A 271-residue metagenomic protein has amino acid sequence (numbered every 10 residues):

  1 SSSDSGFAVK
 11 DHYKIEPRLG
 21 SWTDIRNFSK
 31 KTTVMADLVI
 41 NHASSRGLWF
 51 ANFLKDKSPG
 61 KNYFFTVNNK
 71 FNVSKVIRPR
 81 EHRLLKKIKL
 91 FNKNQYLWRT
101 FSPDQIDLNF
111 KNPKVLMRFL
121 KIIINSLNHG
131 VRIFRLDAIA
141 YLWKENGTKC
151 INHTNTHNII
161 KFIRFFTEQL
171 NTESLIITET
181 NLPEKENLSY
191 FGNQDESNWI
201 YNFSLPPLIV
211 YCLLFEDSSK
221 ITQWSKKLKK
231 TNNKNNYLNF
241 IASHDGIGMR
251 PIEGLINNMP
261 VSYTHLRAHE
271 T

Functional and structural regions predicted by a protein language model:
S1-L120, I124, N128, I139-L213: Acidic/aromatic-lined carbohydrate-recognition and catalytic surfaces of CAZymes acting on diverse glycans
V39, I221-T222: Beta/alpha (TIM)-barrel catalytic core signal, keyed to glycine-rich beta->alpha loops juxtaposed to Asp/Glu that bind
V115, G246-Y263: Charge-patterned, long linear interaction tracts outside catalytic cores
I122, F165, K226-L228, N236-Y237: Generic recognition of flexible, low-complexity loop/linker segments
F134-L136: Hydrophobic residues within beta-strands of alpha/beta enzymes
E216-D217: Phosphate/diphosphate-binding loops
L228-N233, L238-G254: Extended catalytic-interface subdomain
T264-T271: Conserved small/polar residues in nucleotide/adenosyl-binding loops
